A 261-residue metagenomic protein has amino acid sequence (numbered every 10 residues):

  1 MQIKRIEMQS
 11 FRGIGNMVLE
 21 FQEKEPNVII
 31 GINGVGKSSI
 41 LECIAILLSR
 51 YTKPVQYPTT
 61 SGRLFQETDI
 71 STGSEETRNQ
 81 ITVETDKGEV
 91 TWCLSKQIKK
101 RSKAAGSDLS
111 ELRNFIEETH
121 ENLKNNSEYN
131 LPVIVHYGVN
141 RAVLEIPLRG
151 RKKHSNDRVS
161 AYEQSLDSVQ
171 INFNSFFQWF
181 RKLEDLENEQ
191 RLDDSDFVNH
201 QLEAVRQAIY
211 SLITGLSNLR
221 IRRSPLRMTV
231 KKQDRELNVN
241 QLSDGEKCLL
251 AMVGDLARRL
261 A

Functional and structural regions predicted by a protein language model:
M1-I46: Pre-Walker A-like glycine/lysine-rich segment at the N-terminus of P-loop NTPase domains
F11-G13, K24-P26, G34-V35, F65 (+6 more regions): Short, solvent-exposed loop/turn segments at secondary-structure junctions
E20, E89-R101, Q233-S243: Short amphipathic beta-strand/extended segments with alternating polar/hydrophobic composition
I30, H136-G138, Q241, A251: Short beta-strand segments
S38, S49, V90-T91, V143-P147 (+2 more regions): Short catalytic/ligand-binding loop motif for oxyanion handling, primarily in non-cytosolic enzymes, centered on
L41-S107, I116: Conserved P-loop NTP-binding catalytic core
E84, A161-A261: Extended helical coiled-coil dimerization/tether regions that scaffold and oligomerize large DNA-maintenance assemblies
C93-Y210: Coupling/switch segment of ABC-type P-loop NTPase heads
